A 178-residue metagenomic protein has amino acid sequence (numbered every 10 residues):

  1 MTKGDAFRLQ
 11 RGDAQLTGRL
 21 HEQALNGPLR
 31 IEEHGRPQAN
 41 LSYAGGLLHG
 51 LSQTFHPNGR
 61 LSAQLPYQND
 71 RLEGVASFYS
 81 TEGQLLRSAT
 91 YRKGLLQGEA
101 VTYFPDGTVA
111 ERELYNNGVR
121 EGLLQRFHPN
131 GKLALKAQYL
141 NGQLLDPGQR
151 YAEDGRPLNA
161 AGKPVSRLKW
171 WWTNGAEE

Functional and structural regions predicted by a protein language model:
M1-S80, Q84-Y103, T108-N116, R120-R126 (+2 more regions): Periodic aromatic/glycine/histidine/acidic cluster detector with a strong bias toward beta-strand repeat architectures
